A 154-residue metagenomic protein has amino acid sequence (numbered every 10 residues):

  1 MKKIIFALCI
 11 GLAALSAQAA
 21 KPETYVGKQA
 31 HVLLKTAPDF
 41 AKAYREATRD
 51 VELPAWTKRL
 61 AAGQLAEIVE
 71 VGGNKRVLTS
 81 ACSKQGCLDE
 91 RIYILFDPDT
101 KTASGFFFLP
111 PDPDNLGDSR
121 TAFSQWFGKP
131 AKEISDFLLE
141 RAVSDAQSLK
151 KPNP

Functional and structural regions predicted by a protein language model:
M1-I4: Positively charged n-region of N-terminal signal peptides that target proteins for export
I10-Q18: Hydrophobic h-region of N-terminal signal peptides that target proteins for export in Gram-negative bacteria
A20-D39, D112-P154: C-terminal partner/receptor-binding element of secreted or periplasmic proteins
A20-L78, S148-P154: N-terminal secretory signal peptides
I68-G72, L95-K101: A short, structured loop/turn motif at beta-sheet edges
L78-K84, F107: Short beta-strand segments that buttress and anchor functional surface loops
G86-Y93: Short, surface-exposed coil-to-beta transition loops
S104-P111: Catalytic Cys-His active-site segments of thiol-dependent hydrolases/isopeptidases
